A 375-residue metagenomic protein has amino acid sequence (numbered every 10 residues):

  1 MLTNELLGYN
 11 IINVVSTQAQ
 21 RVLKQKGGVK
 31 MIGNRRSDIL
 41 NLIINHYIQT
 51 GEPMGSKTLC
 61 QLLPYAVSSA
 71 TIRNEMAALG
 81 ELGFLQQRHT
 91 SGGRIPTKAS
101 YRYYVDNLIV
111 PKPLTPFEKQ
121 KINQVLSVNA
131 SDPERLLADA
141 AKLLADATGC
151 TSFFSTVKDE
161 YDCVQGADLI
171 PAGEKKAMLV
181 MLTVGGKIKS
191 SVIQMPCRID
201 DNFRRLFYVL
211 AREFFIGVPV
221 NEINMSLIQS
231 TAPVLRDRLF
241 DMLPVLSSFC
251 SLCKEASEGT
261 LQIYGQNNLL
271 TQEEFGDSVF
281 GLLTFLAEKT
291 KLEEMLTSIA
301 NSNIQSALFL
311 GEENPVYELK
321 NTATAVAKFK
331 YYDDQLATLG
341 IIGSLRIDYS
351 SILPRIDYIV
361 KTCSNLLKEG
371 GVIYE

Functional and structural regions predicted by a protein language model:
M1-K30: Short, intrinsically disordered or compositionally biased N-terminal tails of bacterial proteins
M31-I32, V67, P96, L114: Alpha-helical hairpin
I32, E52, T271: Residue-level marker of regulatory loop/turn positions in helix-turn-helix DNA-binding domains and in histidine
I32, R36-L40: Short, leucine-enriched amphipathic alpha-helices that occur as contiguous helical runs
I39-G51: Short amphipathic alpha-helical interface segments
Q49, M54-I109: N-terminal helix-turn-helix
I109, P113-E375: Intrinsically disordered, acidic Ser/Thr/Pro-rich low-complexity regulatory segments
